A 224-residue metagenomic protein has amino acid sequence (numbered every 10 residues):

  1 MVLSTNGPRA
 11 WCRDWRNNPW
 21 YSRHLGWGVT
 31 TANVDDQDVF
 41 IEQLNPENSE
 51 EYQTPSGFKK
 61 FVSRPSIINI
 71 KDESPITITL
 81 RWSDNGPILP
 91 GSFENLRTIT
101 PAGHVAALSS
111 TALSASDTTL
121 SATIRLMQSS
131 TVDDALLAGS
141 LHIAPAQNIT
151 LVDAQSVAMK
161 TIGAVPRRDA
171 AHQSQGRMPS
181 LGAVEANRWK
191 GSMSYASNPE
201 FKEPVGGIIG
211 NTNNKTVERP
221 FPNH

Functional and structural regions predicted by a protein language model:
M1-H224: Mature extracytoplasmic enzyme cores
